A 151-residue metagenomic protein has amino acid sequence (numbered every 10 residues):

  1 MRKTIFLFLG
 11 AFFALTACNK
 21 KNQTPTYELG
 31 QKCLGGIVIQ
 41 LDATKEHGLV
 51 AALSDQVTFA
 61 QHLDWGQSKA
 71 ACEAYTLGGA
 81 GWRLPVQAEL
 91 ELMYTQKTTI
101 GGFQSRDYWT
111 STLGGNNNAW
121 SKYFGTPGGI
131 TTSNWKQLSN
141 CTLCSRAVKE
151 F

Functional and structural regions predicted by a protein language model:
M1-T4, N19: Positively charged n-region of N-terminal signal peptides that target proteins for export
T4, Q23-P25, T95: Residue-level detector of functional hotspots within protein domains
T4-F13: Sec-dependent N-terminal signal peptides
A11, T58, Y75, G101-G102: Intrinsically disordered, low-complexity regions enriched in Ser/Pro/Gly/Gln/His and often acidic
L15-A17: C-terminal motif of bacterial Sec signal peptides marking the signal peptidase cleavage site
N22-W82, N117-P127, T131, L138-V148: Extracellular adhesion/carbohydrate-recognition regions
Q87-F151: C-terminal, surface-exposed recognition/capping segments
